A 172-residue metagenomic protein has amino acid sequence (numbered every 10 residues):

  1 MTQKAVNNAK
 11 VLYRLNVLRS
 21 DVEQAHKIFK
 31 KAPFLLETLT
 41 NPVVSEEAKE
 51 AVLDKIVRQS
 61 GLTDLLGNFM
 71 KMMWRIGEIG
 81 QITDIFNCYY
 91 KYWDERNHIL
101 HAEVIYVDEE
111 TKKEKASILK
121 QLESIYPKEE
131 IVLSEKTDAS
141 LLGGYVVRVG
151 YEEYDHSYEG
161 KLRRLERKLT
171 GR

Functional and structural regions predicted by a protein language model:
M1-R172: Elongated, mostly alpha-helical coiled-coil "stalk/stator" tethers of large membrane protein machines
